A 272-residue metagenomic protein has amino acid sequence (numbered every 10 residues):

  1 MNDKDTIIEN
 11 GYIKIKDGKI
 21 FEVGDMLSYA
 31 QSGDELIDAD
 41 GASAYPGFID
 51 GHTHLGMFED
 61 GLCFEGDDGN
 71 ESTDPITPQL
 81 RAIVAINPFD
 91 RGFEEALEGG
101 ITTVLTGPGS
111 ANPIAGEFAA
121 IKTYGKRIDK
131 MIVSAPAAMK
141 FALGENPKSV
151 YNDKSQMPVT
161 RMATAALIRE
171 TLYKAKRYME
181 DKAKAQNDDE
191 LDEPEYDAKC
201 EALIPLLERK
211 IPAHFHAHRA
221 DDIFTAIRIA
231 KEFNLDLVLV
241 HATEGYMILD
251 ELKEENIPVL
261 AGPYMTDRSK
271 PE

Functional and structural regions predicted by a protein language model:
K4-Y45: Histidine-rich, glycine-flanked metal-binding segment
A30-I83, E98: Replace "His-x-His-based motif
E59-I86, R127, A142, P147-V150 (+3 more regions): Active-site gating loops and adjacent loop-to-helix segments of metal-dependent hydrolytic enzymes
G61-F64, N152-S155, P263-E272: Acidic/histidine-rich helix-loop elements that form or flank divalent-metal/phosphate-binding sites at the catalytic
F89-G92, L97-V238: Polyanionic/metal-chelating signatures
H214-H218, D236-G245, Y264, R268-S269: Catalytic beta/alpha-barrel core
A230-D236, K253-L260, M265: Glycine-enriched alpha-helix->loop->beta-strand junction motifs that scaffold or abut catalytic
E244-E254: Active-site-adjacent beta->alpha loops and helix N-cap segments on the catalytic face of soluble alpha/beta enzymes
